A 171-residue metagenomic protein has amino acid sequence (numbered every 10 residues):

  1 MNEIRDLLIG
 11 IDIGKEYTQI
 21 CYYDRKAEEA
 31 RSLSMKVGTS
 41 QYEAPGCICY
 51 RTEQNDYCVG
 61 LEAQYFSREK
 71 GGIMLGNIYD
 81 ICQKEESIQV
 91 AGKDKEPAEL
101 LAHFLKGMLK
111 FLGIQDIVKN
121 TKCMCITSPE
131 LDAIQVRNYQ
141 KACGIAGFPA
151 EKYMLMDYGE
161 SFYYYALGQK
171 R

Functional and structural regions predicted by a protein language model:
M1-D6, Y153-R171: Conserved phosphate-binding catalytic cores of ATP/NTP-utilizing and phosphoryl-transfer enzymes
N2-S32, Q169-R171: Gly/Thr-rich phosphate-binding beta-strand-loop-beta motif of the actin/hexokinase/Hsp70
K15, E130, D157-E160: Short, flexible loop/turn elements at secondary-structure junctions
Q19, Y50, Q54, I88 (+2 more regions): A generic structural micro-environment signature that highlights single residues at secondary-structure boundaries
Y22, S128, M154-D157: Glycine-rich, histidine-containing beta strand-loop boundary motifs that form or position
Y22, V136-Q140, Y164-Q169: Short acidic, glycine/serine/threonine-rich loops at helix termini
K26-P149: Phosphate-binding loop and its immediate beta->loop->alpha context in nucleotide/phosphate-handling enzymes
